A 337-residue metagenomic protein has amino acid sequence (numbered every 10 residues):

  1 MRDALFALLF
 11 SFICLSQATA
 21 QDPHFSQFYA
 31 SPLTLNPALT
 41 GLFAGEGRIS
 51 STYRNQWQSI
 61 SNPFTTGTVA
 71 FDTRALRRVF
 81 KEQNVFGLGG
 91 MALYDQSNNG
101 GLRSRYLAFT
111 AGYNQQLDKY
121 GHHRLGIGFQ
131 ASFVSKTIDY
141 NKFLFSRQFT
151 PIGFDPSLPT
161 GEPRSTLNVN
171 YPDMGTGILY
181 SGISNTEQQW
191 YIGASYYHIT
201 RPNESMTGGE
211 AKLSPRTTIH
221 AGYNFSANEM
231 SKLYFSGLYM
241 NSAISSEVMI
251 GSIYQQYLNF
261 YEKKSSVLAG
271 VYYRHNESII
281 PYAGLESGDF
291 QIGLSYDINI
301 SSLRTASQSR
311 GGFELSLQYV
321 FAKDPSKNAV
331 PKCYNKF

Functional and structural regions predicted by a protein language model:
M1-L5: Positively charged n-region of N-terminal signal peptides that target proteins for export
A7-C14: Bacterial N-terminal signal peptides
L15-A20: Sec/Tat signal peptide C-region and signal peptidase I cleavage site
Q21-F337: Subset of outer-membrane beta-barrel
